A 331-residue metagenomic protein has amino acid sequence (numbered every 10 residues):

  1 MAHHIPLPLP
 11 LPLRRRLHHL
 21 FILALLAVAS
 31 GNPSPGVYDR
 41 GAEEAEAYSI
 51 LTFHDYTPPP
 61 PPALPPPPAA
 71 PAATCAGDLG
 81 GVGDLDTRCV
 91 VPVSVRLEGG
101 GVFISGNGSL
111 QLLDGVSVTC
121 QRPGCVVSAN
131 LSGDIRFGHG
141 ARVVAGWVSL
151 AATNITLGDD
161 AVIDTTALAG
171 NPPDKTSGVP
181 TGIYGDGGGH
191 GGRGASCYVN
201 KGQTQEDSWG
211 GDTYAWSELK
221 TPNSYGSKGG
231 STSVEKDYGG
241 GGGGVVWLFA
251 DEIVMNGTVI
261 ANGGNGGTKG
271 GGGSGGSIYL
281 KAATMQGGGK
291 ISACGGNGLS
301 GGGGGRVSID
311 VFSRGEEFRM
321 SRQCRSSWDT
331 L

Functional and structural regions predicted by a protein language model:
M1-I22: Classical eukaryotic N-terminal signal peptides for Sec-dependent ER targeting/secretion, especially the positively
H4-I5, E98, G106, G146 (+2 more regions): Residue-level marker for the onset of beta-strands and adjacent loop->beta junctions in well-ordered domains
L23-A47: N-terminal signal peptide
D39, S49-G83, T87-L97, G101-S105 (+3 more regions): Extracellular leucine-rich repeat
F53-Y56, P60, L64-D86, L131-Y279 (+1 more regions): Glycine-centric low-complexity/flexibility signal
T87, V93-V95, G100-V102, G108-S109 (+7 more regions): Small-residue (G/S/T/A) turn/hinge positions that recur once per unit in extracellular repeat modules
I163, I291, G301-L331: Leucine-rich solenoid repeat scaffolds
